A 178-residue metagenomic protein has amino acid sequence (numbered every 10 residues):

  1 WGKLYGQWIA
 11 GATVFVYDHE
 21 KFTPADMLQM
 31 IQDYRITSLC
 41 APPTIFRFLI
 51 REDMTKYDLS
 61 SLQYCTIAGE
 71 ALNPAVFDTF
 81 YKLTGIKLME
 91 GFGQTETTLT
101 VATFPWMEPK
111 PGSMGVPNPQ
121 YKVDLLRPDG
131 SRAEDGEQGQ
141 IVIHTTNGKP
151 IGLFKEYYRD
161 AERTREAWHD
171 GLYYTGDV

Functional and structural regions predicted by a protein language model:
W1-A10, K21, G69: Conserved coil-to-alpha-helix start sites within the AMP-binding
I9-A12, L28, I36-A41, I50-K110 (+2 more regions): Gly/Ser/Thr-rich phosphate-binding loop
A12-Y34, P43-I45: ATP-dependent adenylate-forming carboxylate-activation enzymes
P42-P43, N147: Beta->alpha turn/N-cap motifs
P105, G115, E134-E137, K155-E156: Active-site glycine/GP-rich loop and adjacent strand/helix microenvironment that borders small-molecule binding pockets
G112-P117, R132, A167-G171: Short Gly/Pro-enriched turn/cap motifs at secondary-structure boundaries
D124-T145: Conserved beta-loop-beta connector loops within the AMP-binding
I143-V178: Conserved ATP-binding/catalytic segment of the ANL
